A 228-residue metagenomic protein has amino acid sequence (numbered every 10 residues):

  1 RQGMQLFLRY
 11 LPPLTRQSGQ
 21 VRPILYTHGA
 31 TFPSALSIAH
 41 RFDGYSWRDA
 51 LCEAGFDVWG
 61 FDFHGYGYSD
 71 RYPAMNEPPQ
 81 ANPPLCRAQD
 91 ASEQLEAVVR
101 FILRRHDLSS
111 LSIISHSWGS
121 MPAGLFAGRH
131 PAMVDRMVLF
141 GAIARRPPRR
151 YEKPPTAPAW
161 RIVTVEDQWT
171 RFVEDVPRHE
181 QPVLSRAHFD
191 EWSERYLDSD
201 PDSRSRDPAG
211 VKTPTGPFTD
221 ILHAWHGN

Functional and structural regions predicted by a protein language model:
R1-Q17: N-terminal cap/lid segment of alpha/beta-hydrolase-fold proteins
T15-G60: Short, surface-exposed "cap/lid" segments of acyl-processing enzymes
A30, D57, D62-S69, I143: Short beta-to-alpha linker loops that shape the active-site pocket of alpha/beta-hydrolase fold enzymes
A35-L36, F61-L85: Glycine-rich "HGGG/HGxG" loop immediately N-terminal to the catalytic nucleophile of the alpha/beta-hydrolase
G67-R71, I143-P155: A short beta-to-alpha transition loop/helix N-cap that caps and shapes the active-site region
P79-H106: Alpha/beta-hydrolase active-site loop
S109-I114, W118-P148: Conserved hydrolase catalytic core segment
P148-N228: Alpha/beta-hydrolase
